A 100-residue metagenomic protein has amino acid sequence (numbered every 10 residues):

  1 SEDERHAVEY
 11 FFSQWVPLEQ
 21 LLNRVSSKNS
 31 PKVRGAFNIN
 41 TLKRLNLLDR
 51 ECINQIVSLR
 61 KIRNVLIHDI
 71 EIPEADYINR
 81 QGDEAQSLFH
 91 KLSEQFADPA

Functional and structural regions predicted by a protein language model:
S1-K61, V65-A100: Amphipathic alpha-helical interface elements
